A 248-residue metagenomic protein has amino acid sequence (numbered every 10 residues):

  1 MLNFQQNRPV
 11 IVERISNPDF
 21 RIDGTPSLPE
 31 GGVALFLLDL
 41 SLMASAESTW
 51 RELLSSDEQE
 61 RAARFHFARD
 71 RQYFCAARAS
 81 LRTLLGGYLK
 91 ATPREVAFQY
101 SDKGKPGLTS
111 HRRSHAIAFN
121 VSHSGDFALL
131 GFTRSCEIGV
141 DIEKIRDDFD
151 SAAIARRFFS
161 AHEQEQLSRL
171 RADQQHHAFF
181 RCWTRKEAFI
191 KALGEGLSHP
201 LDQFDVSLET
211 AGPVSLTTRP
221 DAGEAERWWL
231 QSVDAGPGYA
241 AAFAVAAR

Functional and structural regions predicted by a protein language model:
L2-R248: Core catalytic alpha/beta fold that binds nucleotide/phospho-ligands
